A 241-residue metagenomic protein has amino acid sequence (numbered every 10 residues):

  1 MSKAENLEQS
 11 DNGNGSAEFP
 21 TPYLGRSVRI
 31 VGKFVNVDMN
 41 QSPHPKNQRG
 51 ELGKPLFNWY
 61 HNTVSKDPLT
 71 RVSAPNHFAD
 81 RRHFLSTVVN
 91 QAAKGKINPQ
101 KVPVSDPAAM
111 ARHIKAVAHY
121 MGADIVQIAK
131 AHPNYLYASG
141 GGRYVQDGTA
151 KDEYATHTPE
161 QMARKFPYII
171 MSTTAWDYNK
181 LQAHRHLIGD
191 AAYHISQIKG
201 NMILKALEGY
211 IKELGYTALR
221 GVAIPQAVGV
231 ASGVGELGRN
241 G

Functional and structural regions predicted by a protein language model:
M1-P133, Y137-R143: Iron-sulfur (Fe-S) cluster-binding modules
K115, M121-G241: Catalytic cores of enzyme domains
